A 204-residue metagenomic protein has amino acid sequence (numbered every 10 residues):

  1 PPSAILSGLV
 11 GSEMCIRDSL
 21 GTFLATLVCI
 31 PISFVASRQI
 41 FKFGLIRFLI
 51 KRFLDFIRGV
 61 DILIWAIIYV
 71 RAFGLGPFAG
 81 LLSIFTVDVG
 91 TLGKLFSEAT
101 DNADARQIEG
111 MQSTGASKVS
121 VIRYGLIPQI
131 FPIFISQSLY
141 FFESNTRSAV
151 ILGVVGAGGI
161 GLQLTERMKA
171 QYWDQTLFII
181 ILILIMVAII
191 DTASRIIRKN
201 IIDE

Functional and structural regions predicted by a protein language model:
P1-V10, C15-I16: Single conserved hydrophobic/aromatic residue that forms the stacking wall/gate of nucleotide- or nucleobase-binding
T22, T26-I30, F34, L63 (+7 more regions): Hydrophobic positions within alpha-helical transmembrane segments of bacterial inner-membrane proteins
I32-A66, L95-E98: Cytoplasmic-entry segments and transmembrane alpha-helices of multi-pass inner-membrane transporters
F48-R58, E98-S113, Y124, E166-A170 (+1 more regions): Short amphipathic alpha-helical coupling elements at transmembrane boundaries
L54-F85: Generic hydrophobic transmembrane alpha-helix motif, especially the helices
R71, S148-I183, I202-E204: Glycine-rich helix-loop "coupling/hinge" segments at transmembrane-helix boundaries in multipass transporters
L75-L126, P132-F141, T192: Membrane-cytosol interface at the C-terminal ends of specific transmembrane alpha-helices in multi-pass membrane
S136, L177-E204: C-terminal transmembrane helix and the adjacent membrane-cytosol boundary/short C-terminal tail of inner/organellar
